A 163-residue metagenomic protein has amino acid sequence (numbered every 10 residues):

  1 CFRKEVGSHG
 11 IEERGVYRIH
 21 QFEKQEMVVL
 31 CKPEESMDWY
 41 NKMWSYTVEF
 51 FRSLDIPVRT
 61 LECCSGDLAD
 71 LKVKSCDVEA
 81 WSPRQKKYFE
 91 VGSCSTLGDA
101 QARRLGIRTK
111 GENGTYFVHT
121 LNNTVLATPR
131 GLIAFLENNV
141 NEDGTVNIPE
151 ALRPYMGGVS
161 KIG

Functional and structural regions predicted by a protein language model:
C1-G163: TRNA-recognition modules of translation machinery and tRNA-sensing kinases, especially anticodon-binding
